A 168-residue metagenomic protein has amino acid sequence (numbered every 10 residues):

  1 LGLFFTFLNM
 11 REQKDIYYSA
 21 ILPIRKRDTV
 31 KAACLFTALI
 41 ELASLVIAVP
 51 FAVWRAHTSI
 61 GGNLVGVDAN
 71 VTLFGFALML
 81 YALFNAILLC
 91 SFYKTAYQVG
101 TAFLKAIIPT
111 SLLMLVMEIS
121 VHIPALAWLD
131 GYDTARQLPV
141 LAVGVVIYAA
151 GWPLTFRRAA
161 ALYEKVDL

Functional and structural regions predicted by a protein language model:
L1-I16, A32-L168: Hydrophobic alpha-helical transmembrane segments of membrane proteins
A20-K26: Short helix-to-coil transition segments within interhelical loops that connect adjacent transmembrane helices
D28-V30: Alpha-helix N-cap/helix-start motif at helix boundaries, enriched for small hydrophobics
